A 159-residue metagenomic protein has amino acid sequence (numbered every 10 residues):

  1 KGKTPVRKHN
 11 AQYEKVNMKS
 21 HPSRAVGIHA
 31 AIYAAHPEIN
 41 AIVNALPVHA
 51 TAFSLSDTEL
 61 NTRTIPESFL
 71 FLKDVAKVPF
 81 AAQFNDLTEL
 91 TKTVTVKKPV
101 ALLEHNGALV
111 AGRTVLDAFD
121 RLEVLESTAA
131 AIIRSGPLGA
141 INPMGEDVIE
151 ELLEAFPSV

Functional and structural regions predicted by a protein language model:
K1-V159: Glycine-rich flexible loops
